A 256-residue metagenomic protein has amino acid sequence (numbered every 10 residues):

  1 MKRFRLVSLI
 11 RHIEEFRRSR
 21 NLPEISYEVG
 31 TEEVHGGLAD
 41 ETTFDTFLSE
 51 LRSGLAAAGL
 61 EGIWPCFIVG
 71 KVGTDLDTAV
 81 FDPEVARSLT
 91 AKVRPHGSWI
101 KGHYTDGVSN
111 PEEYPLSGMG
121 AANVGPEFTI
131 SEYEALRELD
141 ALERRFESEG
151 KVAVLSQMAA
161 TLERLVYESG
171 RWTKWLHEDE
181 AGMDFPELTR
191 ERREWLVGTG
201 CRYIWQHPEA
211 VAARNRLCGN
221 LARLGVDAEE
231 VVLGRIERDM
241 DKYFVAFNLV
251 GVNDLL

Functional and structural regions predicted by a protein language model:
M1-W99, T105, E112-E113: Helix-rich catalytic cores of soluble enzyme domains
R94, S98-T105, S109-L256: Flexible, acidic glycine-rich loops studded with aromatic residues
